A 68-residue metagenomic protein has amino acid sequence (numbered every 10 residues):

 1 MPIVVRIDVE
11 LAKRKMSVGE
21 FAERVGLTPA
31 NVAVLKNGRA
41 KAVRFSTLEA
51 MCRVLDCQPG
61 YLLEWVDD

Functional and structural regions predicted by a protein language model:
M1-M16: A short, Lys/Arg-rich alpha-helix, primarily the initiator
D8, G19, E49: Residues within the helices of the helix-turn-helix
V9, P29, V34, K41 (+2 more regions): Short, charged recognition helix plus adjacent turn of helix-turn-helix-like nucleic-acid-binding domains
L11, A22, C52: The alpha-helix within a helix-turn-helix
K15-V34: Short alpha-helical DNA-recognition segment
E20, R39, Y61: Gly/Ser/Thr-rich helix-start
S46-Y61: DNA major-groove recognition helix of helix-turn-helix/homeodomain DNA-binding modules
